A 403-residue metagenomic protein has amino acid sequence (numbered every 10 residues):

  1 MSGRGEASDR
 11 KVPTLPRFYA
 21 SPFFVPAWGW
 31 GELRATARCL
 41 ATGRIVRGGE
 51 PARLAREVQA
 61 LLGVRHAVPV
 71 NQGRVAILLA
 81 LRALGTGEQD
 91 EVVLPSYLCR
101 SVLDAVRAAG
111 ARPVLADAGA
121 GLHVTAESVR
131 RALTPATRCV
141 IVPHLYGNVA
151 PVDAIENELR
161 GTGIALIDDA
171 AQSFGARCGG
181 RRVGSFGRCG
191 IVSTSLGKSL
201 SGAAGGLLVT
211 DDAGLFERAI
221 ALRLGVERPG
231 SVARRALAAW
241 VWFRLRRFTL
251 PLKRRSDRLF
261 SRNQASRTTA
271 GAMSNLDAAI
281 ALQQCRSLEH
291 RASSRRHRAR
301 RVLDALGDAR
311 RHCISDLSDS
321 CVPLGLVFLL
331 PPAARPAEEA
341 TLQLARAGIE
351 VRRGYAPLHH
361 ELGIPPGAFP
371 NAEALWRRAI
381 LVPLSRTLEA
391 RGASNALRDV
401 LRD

Functional and structural regions predicted by a protein language model:
M1-A83, G87, A109, H290 (+1 more regions): Conserved PLP-binding active-site segment in aminotransferase class I/II-type PLP enzymes
P22, A52-R56, V64-R65, C139-P143 (+2 more regions): PLP-dependent aminotransferase class I/II
A80-P135, C139-I141, L344: Conserved PLP-anchoring active-site segment centered on the Schiff-base-forming lysine
A109, G161-T162, A347: Helix C-cap/helix->beta junction micro-motif
G121-E217, L381, S385: Active-site phosphate-binding strand-loop segment of PLP-dependent enzymes
